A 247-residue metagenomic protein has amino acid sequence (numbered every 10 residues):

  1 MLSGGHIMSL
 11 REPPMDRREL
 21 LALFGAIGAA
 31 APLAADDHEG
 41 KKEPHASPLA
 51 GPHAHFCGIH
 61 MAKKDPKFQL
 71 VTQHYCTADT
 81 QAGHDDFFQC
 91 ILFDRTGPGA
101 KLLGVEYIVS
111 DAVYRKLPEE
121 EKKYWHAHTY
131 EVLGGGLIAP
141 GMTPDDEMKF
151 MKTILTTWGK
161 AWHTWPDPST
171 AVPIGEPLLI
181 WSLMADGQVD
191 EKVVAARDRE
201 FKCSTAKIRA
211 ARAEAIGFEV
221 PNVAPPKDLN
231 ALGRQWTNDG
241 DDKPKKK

Functional and structural regions predicted by a protein language model:
M1-E19, L23-A29: N-terminal secretory signal peptides
G25, K64, Y107-S110: An acidic- and aromatic-residue-enriched active-site/binding cleft used to recognize and process polar
A34-A35: Boundary at the C-terminal end of the N-terminal hydrophobic targeting segment
E39-F93: N-terminal secretory signal peptides
A50-P52, P144-K247: Long, solvent-exposed, polar/charged low-complexity segments
T96-L179, L183: An exposed acidic His-Trp-rich patch
